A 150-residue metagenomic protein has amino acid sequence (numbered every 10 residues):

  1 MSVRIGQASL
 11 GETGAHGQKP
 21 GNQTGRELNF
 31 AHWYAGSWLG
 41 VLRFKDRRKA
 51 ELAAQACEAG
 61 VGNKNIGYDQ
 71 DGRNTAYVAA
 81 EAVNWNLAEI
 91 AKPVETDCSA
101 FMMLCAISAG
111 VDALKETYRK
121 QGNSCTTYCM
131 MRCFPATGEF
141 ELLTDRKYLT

Functional and structural regions predicted by a protein language model:
M1-T117: N-terminal capping segments
S99-L149: Activation targets extended, charge/polar-rich intrinsically disordered C-terminal tails
